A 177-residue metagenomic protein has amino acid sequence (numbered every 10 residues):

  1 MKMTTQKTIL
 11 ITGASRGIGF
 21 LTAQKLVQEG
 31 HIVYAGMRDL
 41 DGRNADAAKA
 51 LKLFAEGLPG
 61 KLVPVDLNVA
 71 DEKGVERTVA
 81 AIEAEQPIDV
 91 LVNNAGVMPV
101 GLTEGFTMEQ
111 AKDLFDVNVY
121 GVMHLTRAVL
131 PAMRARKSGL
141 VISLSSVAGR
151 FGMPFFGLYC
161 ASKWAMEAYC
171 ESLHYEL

Functional and structural regions predicted by a protein language model:
T4-A35: Canonical Rossmann dinucleotide-binding motif of NAD(H)/NADP(H)-dependent dehydrogenases/reductases, specifically
E29-A48: Conserved glycine-rich Rossmann-like NAD(P)H-binding loop of the short-chain dehydrogenase/reductase
G42, L67-R77, M108: The beta1-alpha1 cofactor-binding region of Rossmann-like NAD(H)/NADP(H)-dependent oxidoreductases
L102-T103, Q110-K112: Substrate-binding pocket helix/loop in short-chain dehydrogenase/reductase
E104, F151-G157: Active-site loop immediately N-terminal to the catalytic Tyr-X3-Lys motif of short-chain dehydrogenase/reductase
T126, S162: Active-site helix of classical SDR
S146: Residue(s) in the substrate-gating loop at a strand-loop-helix junction that position the organic substrate next
